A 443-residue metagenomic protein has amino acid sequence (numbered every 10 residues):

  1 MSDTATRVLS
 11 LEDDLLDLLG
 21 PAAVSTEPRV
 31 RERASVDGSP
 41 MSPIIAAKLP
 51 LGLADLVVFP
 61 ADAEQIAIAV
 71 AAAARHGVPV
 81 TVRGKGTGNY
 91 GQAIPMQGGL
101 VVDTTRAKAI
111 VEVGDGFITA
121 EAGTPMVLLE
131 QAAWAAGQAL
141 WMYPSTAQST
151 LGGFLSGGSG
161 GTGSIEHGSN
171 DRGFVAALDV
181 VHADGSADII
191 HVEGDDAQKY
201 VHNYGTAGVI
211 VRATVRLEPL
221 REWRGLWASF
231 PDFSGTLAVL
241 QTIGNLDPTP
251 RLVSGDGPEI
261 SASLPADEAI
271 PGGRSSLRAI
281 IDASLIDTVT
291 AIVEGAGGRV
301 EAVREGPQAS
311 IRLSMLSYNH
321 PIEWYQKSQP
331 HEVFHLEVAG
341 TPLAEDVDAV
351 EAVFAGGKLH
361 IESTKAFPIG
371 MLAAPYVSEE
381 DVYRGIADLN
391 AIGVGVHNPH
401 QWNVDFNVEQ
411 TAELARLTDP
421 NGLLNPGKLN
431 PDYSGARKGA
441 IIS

Functional and structural regions predicted by a protein language model:
M1-A71, T87-G116, I260-A266, P307-Q329 (+1 more regions): N-terminal flexible segment immediately upstream of the FAD-binding catalytic core in FAD-dependent oxidoreductases
L15, A73, V239-N245, L285-G298 (+2 more regions): Short amphipathic alpha-helices in soluble, non-transmembrane regions that often serve as interface/regulatory elements
V24-P28, F59-P60, V80-G84, V102-T104 (+9 more regions): General beta-strand structural signal in soluble alpha/beta enzymes
K85, Q92-G99, T105, T146 (+1 more regions): Conserved glycine-rich FAD pyrophosphate-binding loop
M126-V127, Q131-T249, V253-S254, I442-S443: FAD-binding subdomain of flavoenzyme oxidoreductases
V209, I270-A283, F334-L336, A366-P375: A generic structural motif
D232-S234, I280-D287, G340-L343, A374-E379: Helix N-cap motif at beta-to-alpha junctions
D247-A302: A conserved active-site cap/scaffold subdomain adjacent to cofactor or substrate pockets
